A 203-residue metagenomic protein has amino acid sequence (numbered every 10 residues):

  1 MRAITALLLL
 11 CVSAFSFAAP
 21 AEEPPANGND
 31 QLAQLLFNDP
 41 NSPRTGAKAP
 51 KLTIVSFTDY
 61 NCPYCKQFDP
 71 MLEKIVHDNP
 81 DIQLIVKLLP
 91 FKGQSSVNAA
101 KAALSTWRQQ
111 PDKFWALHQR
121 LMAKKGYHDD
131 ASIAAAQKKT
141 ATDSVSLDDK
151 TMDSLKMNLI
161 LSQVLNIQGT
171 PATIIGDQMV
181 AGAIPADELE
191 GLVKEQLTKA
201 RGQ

Functional and structural regions predicted by a protein language model:
R2-K92, L147-G169, A186, K194 (+1 more regions): Extracytoplasmic thiol/disulfide redox context detector
P90-Q203: Cysteine-centric redox/oxidoreductase cores and disulfide-bonded domains
